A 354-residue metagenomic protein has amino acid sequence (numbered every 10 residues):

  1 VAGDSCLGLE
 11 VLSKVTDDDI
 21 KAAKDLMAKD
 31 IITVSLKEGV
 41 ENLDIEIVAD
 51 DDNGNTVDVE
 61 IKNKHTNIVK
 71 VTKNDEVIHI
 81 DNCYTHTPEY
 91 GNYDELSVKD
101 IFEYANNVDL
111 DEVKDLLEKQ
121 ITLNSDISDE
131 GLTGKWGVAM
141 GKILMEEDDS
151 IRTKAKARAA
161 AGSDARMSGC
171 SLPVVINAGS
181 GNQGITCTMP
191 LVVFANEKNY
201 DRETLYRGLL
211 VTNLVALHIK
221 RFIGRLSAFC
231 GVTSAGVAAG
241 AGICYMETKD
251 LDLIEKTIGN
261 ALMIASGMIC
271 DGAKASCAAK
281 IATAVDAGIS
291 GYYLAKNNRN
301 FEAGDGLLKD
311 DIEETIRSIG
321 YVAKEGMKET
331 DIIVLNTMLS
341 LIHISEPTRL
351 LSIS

Functional and structural regions predicted by a protein language model:
V1-E38, L43-I45, A49: Early transmembrane hairpin of solute transport permeases
L7-S13, D111-L117, E130-I143, G169-C170 (+5 more regions): Flexible, glycine/charged-enriched surface loops at secondary-structure junctions
A28-G169, N336, S345: Signature of multi-pass transmembrane helix bundles
L172-M189, C230-S234: Conserved phosphate/anionic-ligand binding catalytic regions in large, soluble enzymes, centered on
G184-L191, A235-G242, D286-S290: Well-ordered alpha-helical segments within folded domains of soluble proteins
F194-R207, L217-T283, K296-G306: Hydrophobic alpha-helical bundle architecture
S276, T283, N300-L341, S345: C-terminal auxiliary extensions adjacent to catalytic cores
I342-S354: Single conserved hydrophobic/aromatic residue that forms the stacking wall/gate of nucleotide- or nucleobase-binding
